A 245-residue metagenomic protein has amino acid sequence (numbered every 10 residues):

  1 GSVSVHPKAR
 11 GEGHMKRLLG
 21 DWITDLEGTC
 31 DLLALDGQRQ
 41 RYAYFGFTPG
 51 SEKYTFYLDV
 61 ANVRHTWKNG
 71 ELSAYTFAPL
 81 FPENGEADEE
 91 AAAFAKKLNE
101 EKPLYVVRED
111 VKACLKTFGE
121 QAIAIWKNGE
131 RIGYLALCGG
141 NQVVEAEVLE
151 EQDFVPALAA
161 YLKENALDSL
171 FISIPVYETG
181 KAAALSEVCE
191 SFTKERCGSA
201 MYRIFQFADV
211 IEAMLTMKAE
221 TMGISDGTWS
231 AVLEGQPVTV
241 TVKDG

Functional and structural regions predicted by a protein language model:
G1-G13, T24-D25, L33: Basic, Lys/Arg-rich alpha-helical nucleic-acid-recognition elements, primarily the DNA-binding modules of transcription
A9-D21, D153-Y161: Conserved acetyl-CoA pyrophosphate-binding loop and the N-cap/start of the following alpha-helix in GNAT-like
L19-G37, A166-Y177: Conserved GNAT acetyl-CoA-binding A-motif
G20-T24, A43, K96: A broadly conserved amphipathic alpha-helix scaffold signal in soluble, globular proteins
A34, A122-A124, S230: Residue-level detector of beta-strand face positions
Q40, F47-T66, Q152, P156 (+1 more regions): Active-site/acyl-donor-binding loops of N-acyltransferases
P49-K163, D209-G223: Amide-forming acyltransferase catalytic core, primarily the GNAT-like/NAT-type and related acyltransferase folds
